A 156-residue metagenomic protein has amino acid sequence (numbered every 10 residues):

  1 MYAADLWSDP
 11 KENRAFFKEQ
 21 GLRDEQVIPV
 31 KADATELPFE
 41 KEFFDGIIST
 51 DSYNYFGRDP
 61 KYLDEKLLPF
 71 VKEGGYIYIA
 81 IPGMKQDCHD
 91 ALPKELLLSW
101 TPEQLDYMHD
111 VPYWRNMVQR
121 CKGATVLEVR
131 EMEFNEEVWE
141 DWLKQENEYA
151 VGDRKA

Functional and structural regions predicted by a protein language model:
M1-E36: Class I SAM-dependent methyltransferase SAM/SAH-binding core
G21, F56, F70-V71: A generic alpha-to-beta junction signature in SAM-dependent methyltransferases
T35-I47: A short acidic, Gly/Pro-enriched loop at the edge of an enzyme's catalytic core that lines a small-molecule cofactor
D45-K61: A short SAM/SAH-binding and catalytic strip from SAM-dependent methyltransferases
P60-Y76: A short glycine-rich, Lys/Arg-flanked "PGG" loop and its adjoining helix->strand segment in the class I
P82-L105: Short, glycine-/aromatic-enriched active-site segment of Class I SAM-dependent methyltransferases
L105-K122: Short alpha-helix
V129-A156: C-terminal helical/coil "lid" or tail adjacent to the Rossmann-like core of SAM-dependent
